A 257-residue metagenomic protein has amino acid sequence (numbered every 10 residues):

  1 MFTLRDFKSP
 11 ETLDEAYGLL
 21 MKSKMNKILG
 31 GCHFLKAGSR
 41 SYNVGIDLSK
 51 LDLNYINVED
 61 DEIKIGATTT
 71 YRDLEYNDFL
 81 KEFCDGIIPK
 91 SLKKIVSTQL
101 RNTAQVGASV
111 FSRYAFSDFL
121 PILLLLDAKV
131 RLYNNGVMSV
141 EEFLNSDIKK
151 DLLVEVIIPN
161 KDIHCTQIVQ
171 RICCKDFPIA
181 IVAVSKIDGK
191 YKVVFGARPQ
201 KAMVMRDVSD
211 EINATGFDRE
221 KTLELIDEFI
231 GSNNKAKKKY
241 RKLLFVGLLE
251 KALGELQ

Functional and structural regions predicted by a protein language model:
M1-Q257: C-terminal structural segment of proteins
